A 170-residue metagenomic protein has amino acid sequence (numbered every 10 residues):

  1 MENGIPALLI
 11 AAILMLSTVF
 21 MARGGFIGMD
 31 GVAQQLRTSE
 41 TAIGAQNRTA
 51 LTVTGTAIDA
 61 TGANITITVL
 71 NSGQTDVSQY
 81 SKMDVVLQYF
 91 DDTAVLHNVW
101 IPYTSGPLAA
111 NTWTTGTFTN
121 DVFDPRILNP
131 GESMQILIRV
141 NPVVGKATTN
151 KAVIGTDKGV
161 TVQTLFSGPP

Functional and structural regions predicted by a protein language model:
M1-T54: Membrane engagement elements in two modes
D30-G31, R139-P170: Terminal connector regions
A60-T66, K146-N150: Short, solvent-exposed loop/turn segments enriched in Ser/Thr/Gly
T61, N129-P130: Surface-exposed loops/turns
T68-Q74: Asparagine-centered strand-capping/turn motif at beta-strand->loop junctions
Q74-Q79, V144-K146: A short beta-turn/strand-edge loop motif at beta-sheet boundaries
D76-L128: The feature marks short-to-medium sequence segments in extracytoplasmic or secretory-pathway proteins
D124, E132-I138: Short strand-edge motifs at loop-to-beta-strand transitions and within beta-strands of extracellular beta-rich domains
